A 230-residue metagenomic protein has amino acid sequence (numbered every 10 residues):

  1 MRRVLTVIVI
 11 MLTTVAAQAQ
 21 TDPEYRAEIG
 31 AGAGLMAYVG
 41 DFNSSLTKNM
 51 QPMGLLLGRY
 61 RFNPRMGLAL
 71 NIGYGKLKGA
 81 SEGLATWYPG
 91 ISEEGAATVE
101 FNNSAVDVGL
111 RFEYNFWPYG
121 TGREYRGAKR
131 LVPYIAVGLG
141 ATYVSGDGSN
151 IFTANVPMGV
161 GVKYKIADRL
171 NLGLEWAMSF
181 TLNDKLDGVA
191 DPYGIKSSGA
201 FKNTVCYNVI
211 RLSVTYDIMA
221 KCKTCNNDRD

Functional and structural regions predicted by a protein language model:
A19-R61, V209-C222: Short glycine/proline- and aromatic-enriched beta-strand/turn motifs that initiate or cap beta-hairpins
P23, Y60-P64, F116-P118, Y143 (+2 more regions): Outer-membrane beta-barrel strand-turn architecture
Y25, K48-P52, S104-V108, K129-L131 (+2 more regions): Residues that define the transmembrane beta-barrel architecture of outer-membrane proteins
A31-L35, L56-Y60, L70, L110-Y114 (+4 more regions): Residues on the lipid-exposed face of transmembrane beta-strands in outer-membrane beta-barrel proteins
T47-M50, L84-S92, V189-K196: Flexible, surface-exposed loop regions and adjacent strand-edge segments of Gram-negative outer-membrane beta-barrel
P64-D147, R211-L212, Y216: Gram-negative (and chloroplast) outer-membrane scaffold detector with strong preference for beta-barrel transmembrane
A105, A167-D230: Predominantly the C-terminal beta-signal and adjacent terminal strand-loop region of outer-membrane beta-barrel
